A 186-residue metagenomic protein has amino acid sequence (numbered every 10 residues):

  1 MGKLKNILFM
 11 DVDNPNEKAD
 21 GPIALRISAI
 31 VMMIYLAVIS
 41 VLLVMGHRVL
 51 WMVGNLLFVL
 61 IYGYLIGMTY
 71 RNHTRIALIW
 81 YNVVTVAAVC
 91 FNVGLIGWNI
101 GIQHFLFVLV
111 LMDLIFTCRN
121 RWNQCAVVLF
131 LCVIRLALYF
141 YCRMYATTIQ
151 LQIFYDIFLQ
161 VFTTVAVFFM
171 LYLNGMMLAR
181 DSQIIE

Functional and structural regions predicted by a protein language model:
M1-A77, M177: N-terminal juxtamembrane segment and adjoining first transmembrane helix
K18-I23, V49-M52, N92, D113 (+3 more regions): N-terminal membrane-sensor/transducer module of prokaryotic signaling receptors
M32-L42, I79-L106, D113, R119-Q160: Hydrophobic transmembrane alpha-helices
A37, L60-G63, V133, V165-F169: Generic alpha-helical transmembrane segments of integral inner-membrane proteins, especially permease/transport modules
W51-F58, D156-V165: Alpha-helical transmembrane segments of polytopic membrane proteins
G63-G67, L136, F140, F168 (+1 more regions): Membrane-embedded alpha-helical segments of multi-pass transporters/permeases
G67-R71, L114-R119: Structural signal for the C-terminal ends of transmembrane alpha-helices and the immediately following loop
F162-E186: Juxtamembrane or sensor-core-proximal signal-transducing alpha helices that couple sensory domains to cytosolic
